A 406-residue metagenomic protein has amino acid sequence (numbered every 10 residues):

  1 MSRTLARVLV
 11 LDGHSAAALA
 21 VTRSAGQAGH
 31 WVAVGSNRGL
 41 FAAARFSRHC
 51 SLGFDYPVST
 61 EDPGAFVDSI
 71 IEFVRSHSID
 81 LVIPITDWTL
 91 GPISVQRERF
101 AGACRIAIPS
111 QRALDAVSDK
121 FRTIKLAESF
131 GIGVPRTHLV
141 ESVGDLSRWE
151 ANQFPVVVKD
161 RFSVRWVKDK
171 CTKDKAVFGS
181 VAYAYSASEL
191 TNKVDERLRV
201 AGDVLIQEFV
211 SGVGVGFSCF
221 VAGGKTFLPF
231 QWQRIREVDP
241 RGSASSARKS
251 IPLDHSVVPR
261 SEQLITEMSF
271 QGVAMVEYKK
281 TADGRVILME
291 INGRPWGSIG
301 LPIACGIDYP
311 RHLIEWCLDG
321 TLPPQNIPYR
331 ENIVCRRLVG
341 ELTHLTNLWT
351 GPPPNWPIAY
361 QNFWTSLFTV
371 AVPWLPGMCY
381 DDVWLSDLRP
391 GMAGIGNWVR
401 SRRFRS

Functional and structural regions predicted by a protein language model:
M1-P109, G144, L322, D381 (+1 more regions): ATP-binding N-terminal substructure of ATP-dependent carboxylate-amine bond-forming enzymes
S36-F41, D87-T89, R112, F162 (+3 more regions): Short glycine-enriched loops at secondary-structure junctions
L114-V204, G223-K225, H255: Active-site nucleotide/adenylate-binding loops and adjacent lid/helix of ATP-dependent enzymes
W166, R236-D239, S245-S246, N292-G306: Glycine-rich phosphate/pyrophosphate-binding beta-alpha loops
A184-P240, K249-E262, K279-I287: Phosphate-binding site of ATP-dependent enzymes
L205, Q271-V276, P323-Y329: Flexible, glycine/charged-enriched surface loops at secondary-structure junctions
F217, T266-G300: Conserved metal-phosphate-binding beta-hairpin within the catalytic cores of diverse ATP-dependent phosphoryl-transfer
I314-S406: Peripheral (often C-terminal) accessory segments that flank ATP-dependent C-N-forming ligase machineries
